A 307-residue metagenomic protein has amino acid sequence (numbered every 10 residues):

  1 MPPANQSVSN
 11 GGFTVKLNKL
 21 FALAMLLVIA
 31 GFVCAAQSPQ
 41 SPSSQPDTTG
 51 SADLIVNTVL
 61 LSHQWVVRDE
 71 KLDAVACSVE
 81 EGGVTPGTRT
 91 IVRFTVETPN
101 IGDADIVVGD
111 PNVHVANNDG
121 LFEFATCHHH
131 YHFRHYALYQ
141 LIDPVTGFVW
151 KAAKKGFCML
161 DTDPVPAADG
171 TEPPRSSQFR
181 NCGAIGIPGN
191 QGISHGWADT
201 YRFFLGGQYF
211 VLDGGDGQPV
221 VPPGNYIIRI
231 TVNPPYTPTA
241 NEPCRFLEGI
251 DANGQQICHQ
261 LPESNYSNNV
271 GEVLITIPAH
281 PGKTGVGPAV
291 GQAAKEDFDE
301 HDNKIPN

Functional and structural regions predicted by a protein language model:
M1-T14: Short, Lys/Arg-enriched N-terminal segments with co-localized hydrophobic residues within the first ~10-30 amino acids
N18-L20: N-terminal Sec-pathway targeting helices
A22-F32: Bacterial N-terminal signal peptides
V33-Q37: Juxtamembrane cytosolic interface motif at the C-terminal end of transmembrane helices
S38-N307: Extracellular/luminal regions of secreted and cell-surface proteins that mediate adhesion/ECM remodeling
